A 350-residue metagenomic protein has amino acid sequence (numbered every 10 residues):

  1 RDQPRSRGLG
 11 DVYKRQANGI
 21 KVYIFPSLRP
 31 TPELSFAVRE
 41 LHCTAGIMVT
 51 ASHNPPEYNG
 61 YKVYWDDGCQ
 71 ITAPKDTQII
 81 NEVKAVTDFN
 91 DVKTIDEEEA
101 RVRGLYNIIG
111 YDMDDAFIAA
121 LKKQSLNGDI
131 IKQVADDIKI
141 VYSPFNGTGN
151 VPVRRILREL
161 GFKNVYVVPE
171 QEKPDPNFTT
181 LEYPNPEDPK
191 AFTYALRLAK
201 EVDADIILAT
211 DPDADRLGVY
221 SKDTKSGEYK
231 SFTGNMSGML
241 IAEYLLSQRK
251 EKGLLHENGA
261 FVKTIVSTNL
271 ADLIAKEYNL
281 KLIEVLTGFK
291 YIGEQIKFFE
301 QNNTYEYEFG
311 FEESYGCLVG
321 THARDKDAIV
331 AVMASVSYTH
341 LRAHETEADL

Functional and structural regions predicted by a protein language model:
D2-Y13, H340-A343, E347-D349: Single conserved hydrophobic/aromatic residue that forms the stacking wall/gate of nucleotide- or nucleobase-binding
R7, D11, Y58-W65, D215-G234: Short Gly/Thr/Asp-enriched flexible loops that form oxyanion-binding sites at enzyme active sites
R7-Y58, K163-G218: N-terminal small/polar loop signature for handling phosphorylated ligands or for N-terminal nucleophile
C43, G149-V153, A191-L196, D203-S221 (+5 more regions): Extended, hydrophobic alpha-helical segments in both membrane/secreted and soluble proteins
N59-T193, L198-A199: Gly/Ser/Thr-enriched, mixed-charge loops and adjacent short helices that form phosphate/oxyanion-binding elements
Y64-K93, N235-N258, K263-A271, A328: Glycine-rich phosphate-binding loop plus the immediately following alpha-helix
K200, A204-I206, E228-K230, Q248-L350: Phosphate-binding and adjacent anionic-ligand microenvironments
